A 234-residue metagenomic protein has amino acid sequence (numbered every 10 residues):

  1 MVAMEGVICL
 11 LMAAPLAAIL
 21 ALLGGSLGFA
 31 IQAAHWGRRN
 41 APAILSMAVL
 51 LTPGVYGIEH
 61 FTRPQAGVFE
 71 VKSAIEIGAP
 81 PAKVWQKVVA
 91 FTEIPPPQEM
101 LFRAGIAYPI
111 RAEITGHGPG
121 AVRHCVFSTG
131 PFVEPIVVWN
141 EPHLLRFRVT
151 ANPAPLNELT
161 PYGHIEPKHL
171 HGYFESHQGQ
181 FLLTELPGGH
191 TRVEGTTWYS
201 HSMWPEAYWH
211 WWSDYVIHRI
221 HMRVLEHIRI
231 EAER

Functional and structural regions predicted by a protein language model:
M1-Q32: Membrane-embedded alpha-helical segments of integral membrane proteins
V7, V68, G120, W204-W212: Short coil/turn segments at secondary-structure junctions
M12-A13, I58, D214: Alpha-helical transmembrane segments of multi-pass integral membrane proteins
A17-A21, I44-S46, E76, E93 (+7 more regions): Glycine-rich portal/gate segments that line the openings of hydrophobic small-molecule binding cavities
G28, I217, H221, L225 (+1 more regions): Short amphipathic alpha-helical signal-transduction/dimerization elements
I31, G37-G118, S128-V133: Hydrophobic ligand-binding cavity/cleft-lining segments
P167-K168, W198-I220: A short acidic/glycine-rich loop-to-helix N-cap element
G195: Active-site flanking residues adjacent to catalytic metal/cofactor-binding acidic residues
